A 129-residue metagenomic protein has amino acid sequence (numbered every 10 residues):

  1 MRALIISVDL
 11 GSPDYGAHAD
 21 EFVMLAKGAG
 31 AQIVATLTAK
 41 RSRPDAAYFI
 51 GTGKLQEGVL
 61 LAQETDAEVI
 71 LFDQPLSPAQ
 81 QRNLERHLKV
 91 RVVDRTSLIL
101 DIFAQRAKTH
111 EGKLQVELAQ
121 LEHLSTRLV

Functional and structural regions predicted by a protein language model:
M1-D101: N-terminal accessory targeting/assembly segments
L98-V129: Extended, highly charged alpha-helical segments
